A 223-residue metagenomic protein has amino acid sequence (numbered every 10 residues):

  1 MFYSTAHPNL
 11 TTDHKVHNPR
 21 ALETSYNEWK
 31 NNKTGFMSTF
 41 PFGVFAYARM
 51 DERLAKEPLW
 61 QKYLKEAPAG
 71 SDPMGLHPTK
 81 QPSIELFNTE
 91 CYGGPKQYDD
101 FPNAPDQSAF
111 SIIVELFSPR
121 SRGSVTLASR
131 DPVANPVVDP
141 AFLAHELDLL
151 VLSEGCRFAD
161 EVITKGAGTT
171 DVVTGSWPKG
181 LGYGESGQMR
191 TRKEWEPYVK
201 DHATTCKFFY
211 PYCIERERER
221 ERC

Functional and structural regions predicted by a protein language model:
M1-L10, F110-G168, W195-C223: C-terminal structured subdomain/cap of oxidoreductase catalytic cores
M1-N103, E146, E161-T174, P178-Y210: Mid-to-C-terminal "cap/lid" subdomains and adjacent gly/pro-rich loops that border and regulate access to redox
Q107: Acidic, two-metal ion nucleic-acid-processing modules in DNA metabolism proteins
